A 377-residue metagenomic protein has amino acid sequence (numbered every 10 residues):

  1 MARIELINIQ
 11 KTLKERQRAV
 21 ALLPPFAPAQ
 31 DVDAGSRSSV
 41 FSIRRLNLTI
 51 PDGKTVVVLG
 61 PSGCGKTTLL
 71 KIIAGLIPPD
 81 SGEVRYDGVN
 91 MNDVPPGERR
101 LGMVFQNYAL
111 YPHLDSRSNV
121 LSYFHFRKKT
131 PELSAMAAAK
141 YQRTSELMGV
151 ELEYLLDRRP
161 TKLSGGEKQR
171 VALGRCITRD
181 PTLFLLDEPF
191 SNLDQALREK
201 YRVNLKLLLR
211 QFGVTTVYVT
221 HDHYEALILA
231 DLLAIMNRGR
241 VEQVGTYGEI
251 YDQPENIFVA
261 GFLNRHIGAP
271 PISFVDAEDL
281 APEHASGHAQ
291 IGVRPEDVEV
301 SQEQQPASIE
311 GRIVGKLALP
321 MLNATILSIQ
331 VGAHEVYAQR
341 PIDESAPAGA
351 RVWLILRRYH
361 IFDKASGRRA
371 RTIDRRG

Functional and structural regions predicted by a protein language model:
L6-I9, P25-F26, S39-P51, G82: Conserved beta-strand
L59-P61: The feature captures the beta-strand-to-loop junction immediately N-terminal to the Walker
T67-L70, V171: ABC ATPase nucleotide-binding domain helices that frame the ATP-binding cleft
A74: Helix-to-loop junction immediately C-terminal to a conserved catalytic motif
D80-E83, R238: Conserved coupling/switch loops of ABC nucleotide-binding domains, chiefly the family-specific signature
G82-N90: Conserved ABC transporter NBD signature motif
R100, D115-E255: ABC ATPase nucleotide-binding domains
H284-G377: Non-catalytic connector elements of ABC transporters
